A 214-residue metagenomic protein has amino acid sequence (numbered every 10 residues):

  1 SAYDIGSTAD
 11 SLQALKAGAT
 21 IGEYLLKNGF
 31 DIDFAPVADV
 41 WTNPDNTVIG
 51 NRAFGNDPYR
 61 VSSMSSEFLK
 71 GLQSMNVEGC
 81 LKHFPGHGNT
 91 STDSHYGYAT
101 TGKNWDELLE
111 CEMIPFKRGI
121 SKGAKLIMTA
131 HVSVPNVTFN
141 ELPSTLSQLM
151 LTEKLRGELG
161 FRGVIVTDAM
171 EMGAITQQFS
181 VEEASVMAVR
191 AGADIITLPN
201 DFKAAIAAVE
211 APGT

Functional and structural regions predicted by a protein language model:
S1, A14-W41, V61-P85: Glycine-rich, aromatic-flanked loop segments that form ligand/cofactor-binding clefts across common enzyme folds
S1-A9, A53-G55: A charged helix-plus-loop insertion that forms the helical arch/lid used to bind and gate nucleic-acid substrates
I5-K16, W105-L108: A short acidic, glycine-rich active-site loop that binds or catalyzes chemistry on phosphate/adenosine moieties
N46-N51: Charged, often glycine-rich, active-site loop that binds/positions anionic groups
N56, R60-T214: Second-shell residues forming the walls of enzyme active-site clefts
